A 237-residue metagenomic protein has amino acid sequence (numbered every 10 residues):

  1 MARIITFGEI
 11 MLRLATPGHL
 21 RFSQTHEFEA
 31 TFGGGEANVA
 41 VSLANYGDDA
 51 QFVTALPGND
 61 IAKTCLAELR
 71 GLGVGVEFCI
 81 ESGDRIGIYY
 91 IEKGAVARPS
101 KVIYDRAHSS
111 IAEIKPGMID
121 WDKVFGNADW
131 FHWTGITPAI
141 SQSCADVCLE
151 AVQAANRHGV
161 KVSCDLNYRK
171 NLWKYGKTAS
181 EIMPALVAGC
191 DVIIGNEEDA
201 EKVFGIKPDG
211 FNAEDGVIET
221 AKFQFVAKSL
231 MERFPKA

Functional and structural regions predicted by a protein language model:
M1-R21: Positively charged, low-complexity intrinsically disordered leader regions
S23-G33: Short pre-catalytic strand/loop immediately N-terminal to key active-site residues, enriched for Gly-Thr
T31, N38-A50: Alpha-helix C-terminal capping segments
D49-I136: Conserved N-terminal subdomain of the carbohydrate kinase-like
A50, V76, V162-S163, I194: Hydrophobic beta-strand scaffold residues
M118, A145-E150, G176-P184: Charged helix-capping and loop-helix junction motifs
A154-K161, F234-K236: A short helix->loop->beta-strand "cap" motif at the edges of active sites that frequently abuts
L172-A237: Conserved phosphate/ATP/ADP-binding segment of small-molecule kinases
